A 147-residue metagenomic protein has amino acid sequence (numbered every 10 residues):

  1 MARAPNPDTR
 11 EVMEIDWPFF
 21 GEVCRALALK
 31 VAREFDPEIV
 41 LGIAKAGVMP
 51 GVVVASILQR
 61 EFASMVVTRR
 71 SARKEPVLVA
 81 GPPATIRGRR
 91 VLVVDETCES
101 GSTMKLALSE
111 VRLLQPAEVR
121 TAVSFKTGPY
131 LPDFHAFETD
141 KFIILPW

Functional and structural regions predicted by a protein language model:
M1-W147: PRPP-associated nucleotide enzymes
